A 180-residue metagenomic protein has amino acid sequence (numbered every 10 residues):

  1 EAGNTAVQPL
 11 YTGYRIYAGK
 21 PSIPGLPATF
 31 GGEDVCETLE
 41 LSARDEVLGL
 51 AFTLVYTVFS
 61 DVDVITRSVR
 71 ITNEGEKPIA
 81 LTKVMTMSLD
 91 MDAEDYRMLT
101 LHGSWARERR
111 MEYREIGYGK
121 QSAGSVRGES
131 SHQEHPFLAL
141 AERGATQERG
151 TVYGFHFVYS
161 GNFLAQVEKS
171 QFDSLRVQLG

Functional and structural regions predicted by a protein language model:
E1-L179: Polysaccharide-binding surfaces and accessory modules of carbohydrate-active proteins
